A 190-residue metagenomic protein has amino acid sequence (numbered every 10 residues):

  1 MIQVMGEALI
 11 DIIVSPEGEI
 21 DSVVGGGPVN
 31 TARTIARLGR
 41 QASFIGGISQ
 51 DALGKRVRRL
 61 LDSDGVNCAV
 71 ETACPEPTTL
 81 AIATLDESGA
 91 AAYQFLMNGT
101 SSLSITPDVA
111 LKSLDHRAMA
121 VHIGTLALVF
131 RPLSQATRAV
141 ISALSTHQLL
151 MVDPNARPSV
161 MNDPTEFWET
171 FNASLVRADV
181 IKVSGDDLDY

Functional and structural regions predicted by a protein language model:
M1-Q3, L60-D62, C68, E87-Y190: Ribokinase/PfkB-type carbohydrate-kinase core domain
M1-S15: Positively charged, low-complexity intrinsically disordered leader regions
G6, A32-A36, R138, S142: Predominant activation on well-ordered alpha-helical scaffold segments within soluble catalytic domains
E7, D11, N30, D153: Acidic active-site catalytic centers that drive phospho-/nucleotidyl reactions and related ester hydrolyses
E7, G46-Q50, N155: Cofactor-binding loop segments of dinucleotide-utilizing enzymes, especially the Rossmann-like FAD- and NAD(P)+-binding
I12, A52, P158: Feature marks short, surface-exposed loop/turn motifs that line or immediately flank catalytic pockets and channel
S15-P16, R40-Q41, G124, P154-N155: General secondary-structure edge motif
P16-A90, M97-S102, L114: Substrate-binding N-lobe of the ribokinase-like
